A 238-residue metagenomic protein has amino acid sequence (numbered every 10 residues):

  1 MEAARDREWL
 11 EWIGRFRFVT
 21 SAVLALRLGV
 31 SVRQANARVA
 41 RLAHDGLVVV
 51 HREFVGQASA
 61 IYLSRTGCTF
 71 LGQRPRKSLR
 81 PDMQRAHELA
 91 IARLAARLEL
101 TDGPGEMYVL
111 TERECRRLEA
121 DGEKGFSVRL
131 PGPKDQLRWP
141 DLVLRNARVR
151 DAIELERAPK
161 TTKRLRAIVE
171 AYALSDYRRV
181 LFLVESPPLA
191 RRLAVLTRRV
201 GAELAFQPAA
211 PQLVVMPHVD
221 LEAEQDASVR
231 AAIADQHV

Functional and structural regions predicted by a protein language model:
M1, R7-W12, T20-S21, P159-V169 (+1 more regions): Non-catalytic C-terminal interaction segments of nucleic acid-processing enzymes
M1-L79: Nuclease-adjacent, charged terminal/linker segments that flank catalytic cores
S31, H87, R157-A158, S186: Short beta->alpha junction loops/turns
V39, A43, L94-D102, Y172 (+1 more regions): Hydrophobic, Leu/Ile/Phe/Ala-enriched alpha-helical segments that form helix-helix packing faces
H51-R52, Q84, G103-A152, R157-R164: Active-site metal-binding core of divalent-cation-utilizing nuclease and nuclease-like domains
R74-C115: Amphipathic alpha-helical dimerization/coiled-coil segments that flank or bridge DNA-binding/regulatory modules
